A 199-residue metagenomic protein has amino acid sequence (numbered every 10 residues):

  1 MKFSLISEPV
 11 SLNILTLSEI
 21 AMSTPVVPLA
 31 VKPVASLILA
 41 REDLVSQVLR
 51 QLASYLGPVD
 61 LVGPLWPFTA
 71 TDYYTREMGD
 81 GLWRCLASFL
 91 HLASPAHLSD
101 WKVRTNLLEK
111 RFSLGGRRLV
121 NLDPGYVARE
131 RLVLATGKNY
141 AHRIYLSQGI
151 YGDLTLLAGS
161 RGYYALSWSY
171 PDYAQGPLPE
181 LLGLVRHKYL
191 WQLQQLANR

Functional and structural regions predicted by a protein language model:
M1-I20: N-terminal amphipathic/basic-hydrophobic helices that include classical n-h-c signal peptides and signal-anchor
L17, A21-S36, V45-Q51, L56 (+4 more regions): Long, contiguous binding/interaction regions
M78: Acidic pyrophosphate-coordinating catalytic loop
L86-A87: C-terminal edge-of-domain segments
